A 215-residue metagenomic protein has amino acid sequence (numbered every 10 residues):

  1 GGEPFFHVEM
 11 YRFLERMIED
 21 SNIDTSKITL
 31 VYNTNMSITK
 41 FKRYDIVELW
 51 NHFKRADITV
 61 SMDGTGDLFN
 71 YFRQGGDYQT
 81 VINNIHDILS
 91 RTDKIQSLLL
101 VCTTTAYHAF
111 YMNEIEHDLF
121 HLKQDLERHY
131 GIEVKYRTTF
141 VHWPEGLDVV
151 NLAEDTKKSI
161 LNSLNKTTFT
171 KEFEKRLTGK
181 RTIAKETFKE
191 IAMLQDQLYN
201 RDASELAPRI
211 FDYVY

Functional and structural regions predicted by a protein language model:
G1-M10, D20-K42, L49-N83, S97-A106 (+1 more regions): Core AdoMet radical
S21, I46-R55, L89-T92, K123-L126: Acidic (Asp/Glu)-rich catalytic clusters
Y71-F72, E114, L152: Short, flexible/disordered intra-domain loops and linkers
A106-K123: Catalytic cores of alpha/beta
H121-Y215: C-terminal accessory regions of radical SAM enzymes
